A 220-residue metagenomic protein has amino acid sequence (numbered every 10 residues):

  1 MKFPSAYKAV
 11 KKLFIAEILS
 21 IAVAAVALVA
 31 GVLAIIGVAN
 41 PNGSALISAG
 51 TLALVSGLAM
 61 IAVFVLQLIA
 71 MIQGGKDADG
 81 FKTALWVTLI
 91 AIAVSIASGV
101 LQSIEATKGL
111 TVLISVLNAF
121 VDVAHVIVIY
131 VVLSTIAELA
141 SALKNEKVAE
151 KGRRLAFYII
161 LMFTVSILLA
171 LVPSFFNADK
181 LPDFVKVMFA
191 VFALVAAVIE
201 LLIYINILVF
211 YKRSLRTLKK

Functional and structural regions predicted by a protein language model:
M1-V26, A59-L101, L117-V165, L169 (+1 more regions): Membrane-interface extramembranous regions at the lipid-water interface
S20-V63, V94-H125, M162-E200: Membrane-helix interface segments in multi-pass membrane proteins
